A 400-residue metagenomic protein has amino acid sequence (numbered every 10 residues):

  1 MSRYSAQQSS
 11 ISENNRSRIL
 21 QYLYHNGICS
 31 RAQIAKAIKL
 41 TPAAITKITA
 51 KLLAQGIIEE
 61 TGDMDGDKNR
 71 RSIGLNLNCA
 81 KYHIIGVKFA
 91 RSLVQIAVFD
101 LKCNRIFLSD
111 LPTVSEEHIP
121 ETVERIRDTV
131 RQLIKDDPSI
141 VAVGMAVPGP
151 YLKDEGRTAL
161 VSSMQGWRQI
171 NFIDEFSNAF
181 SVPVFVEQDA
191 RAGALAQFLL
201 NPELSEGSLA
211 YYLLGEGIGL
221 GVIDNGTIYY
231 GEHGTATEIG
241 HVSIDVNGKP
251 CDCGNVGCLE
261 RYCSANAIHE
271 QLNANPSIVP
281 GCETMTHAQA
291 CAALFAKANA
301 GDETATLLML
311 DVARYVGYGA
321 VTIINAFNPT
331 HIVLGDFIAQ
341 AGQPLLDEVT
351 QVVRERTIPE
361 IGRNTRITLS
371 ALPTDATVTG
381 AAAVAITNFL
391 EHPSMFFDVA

Functional and structural regions predicted by a protein language model:
M1-T61, D67-R71, N76-S139, N247 (+2 more regions): ATP-binding/phosphotransfer module of carbohydrate and carboxylate kinases, centering on a glycine-rich
I84-K88, I140-G144, L209-L213, G219-G221: Short glycine-aspartate micro-motif
D100, K153, I223: Short, acidic, Ser/Thr-enriched surface-loop or helix-capping motifs
R105-S208, P344-E355: Glycine-rich phosphate-binding loop and adjoining helix at the ATP-binding site of ATP-dependent phosphoryl-transfer
L108-D110, E117-T122, R168, S177-N299: Glycine/GP-enriched mid-protein hinge/lid loop-to-helix segment characteristic of carbohydrate kinases
V147, L213, D336: Short beta-strand/turn micro-motifs composed of small residues that flank or help shape donor/cofactor-binding pockets
P150-K153, A192-L195, G219-L220, Y229 (+2 more regions): Short, active-site-adjacent cap segments at secondary-structure transitions
